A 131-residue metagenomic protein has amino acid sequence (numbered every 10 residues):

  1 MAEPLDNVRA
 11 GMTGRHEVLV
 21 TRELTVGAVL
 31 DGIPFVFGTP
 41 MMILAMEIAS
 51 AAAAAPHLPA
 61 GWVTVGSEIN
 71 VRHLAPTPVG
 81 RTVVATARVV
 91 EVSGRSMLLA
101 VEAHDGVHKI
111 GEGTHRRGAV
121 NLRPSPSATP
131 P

Functional and structural regions predicted by a protein language model:
A2-G38: Catalytic strand-loop segment that frames the active site of acyl-thioester-processing enzymes
R9-A10, P78-V79, T86-P131: HotDog/MaoC-like acyl-thioester-processing domains
R15, G66-E68, E112: Hydrophobic residues on conserved beta-strands that form the core of alpha/beta folds
V20-R22, H73, A119: Hydrophobic residues in beta-strands and at strand termini
L24-G27, P34-F35, P56, V63 (+2 more regions): Flexible, active-site-adjacent loop/turn segments at secondary-structure boundaries
T39-I43: Short, charged, low-complexity patches
S50-V84: Hydrophobic beta-strand-centered segment that forms part of the acyl-chain substrate-binding groove
